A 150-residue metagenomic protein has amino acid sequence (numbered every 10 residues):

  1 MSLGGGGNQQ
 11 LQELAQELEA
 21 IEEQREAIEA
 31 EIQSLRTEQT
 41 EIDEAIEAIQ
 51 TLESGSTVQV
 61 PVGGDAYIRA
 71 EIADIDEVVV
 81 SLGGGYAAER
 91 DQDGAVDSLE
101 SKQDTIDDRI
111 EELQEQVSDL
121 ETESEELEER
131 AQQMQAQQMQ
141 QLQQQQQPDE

Functional and structural regions predicted by a protein language model:
M1-E150: Acidic, polar-rich N-terminal leader regions of halophilic archaeal proteins
